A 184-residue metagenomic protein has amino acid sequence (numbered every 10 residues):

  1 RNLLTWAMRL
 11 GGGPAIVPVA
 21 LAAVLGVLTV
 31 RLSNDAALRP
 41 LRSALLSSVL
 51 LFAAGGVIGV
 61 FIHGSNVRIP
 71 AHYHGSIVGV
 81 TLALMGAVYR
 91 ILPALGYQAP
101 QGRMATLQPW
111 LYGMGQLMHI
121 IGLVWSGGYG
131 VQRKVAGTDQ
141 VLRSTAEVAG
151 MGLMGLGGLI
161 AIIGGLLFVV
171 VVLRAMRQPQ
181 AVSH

Functional and structural regions predicted by a protein language model:
R1-A7, A23-L46, V57-Y73, L82-W110 (+2 more regions): Juxtamembrane membrane-water interface segments of multi-pass membrane proteins, especially cytoplasmic-side
M8-P18, Y73-T81: Alpha-helical transmembrane segments
P14-P18, A146-L166: Hydrophobic alpha-helical transmembrane segments
L50-A53, I160: C-type cytochrome heme-c attachment and multiheme electron-transfer modules
F52-V57, G115-I121: Aromatic-anchored segments of alpha-helical transmembrane domains
A83, H119, A161: Short, electropositive, low-hydrophobicity segments enriched in small/polar residues
G115, G157, V170-L173: Short, well-ordered alpha-helical packing segments
